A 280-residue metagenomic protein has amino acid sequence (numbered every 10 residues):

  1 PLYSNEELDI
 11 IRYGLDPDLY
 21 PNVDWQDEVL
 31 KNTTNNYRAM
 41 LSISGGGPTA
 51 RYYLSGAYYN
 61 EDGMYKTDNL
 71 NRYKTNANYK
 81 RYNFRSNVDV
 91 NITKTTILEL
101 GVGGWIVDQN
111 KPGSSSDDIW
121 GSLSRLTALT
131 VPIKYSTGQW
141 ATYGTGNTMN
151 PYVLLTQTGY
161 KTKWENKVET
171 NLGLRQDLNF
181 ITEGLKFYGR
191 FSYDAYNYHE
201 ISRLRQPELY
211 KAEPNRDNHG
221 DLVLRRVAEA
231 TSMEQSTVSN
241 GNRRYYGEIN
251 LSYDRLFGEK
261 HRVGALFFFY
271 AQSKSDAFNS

Functional and structural regions predicted by a protein language model:
P1-Q26, R125-T156, I201-Y246, S252: Flexible glycine-rich, low-complexity coil/linker segments exposed to the extracellular/periplasmic environment
P17-A57, E61-M64, T75-M149, G159-K167 (+3 more regions): Flexible loop and strand-edge segments within Gram-negative outer membrane beta-barrel domains
L54, L100, L172, F187-G189 (+1 more regions): Membrane-embedded beta-strand positions of outer-membrane beta-barrel proteins
Y59-R81, K111-G113, D118, K134 (+2 more regions): Small-side-chain secondary-structure face that scaffolds active or pore-lining regions
N87-D89, G101, N171-R175, R190-S192 (+1 more regions): Residue-level recognition of well-ordered beta-strand positions that form the cores of beta-sheet-rich folds across
Q157-G159, G173-D177: Signal that preferentially marks extracellular ectodomain short beta-strand elements of beta-sandwich modules
